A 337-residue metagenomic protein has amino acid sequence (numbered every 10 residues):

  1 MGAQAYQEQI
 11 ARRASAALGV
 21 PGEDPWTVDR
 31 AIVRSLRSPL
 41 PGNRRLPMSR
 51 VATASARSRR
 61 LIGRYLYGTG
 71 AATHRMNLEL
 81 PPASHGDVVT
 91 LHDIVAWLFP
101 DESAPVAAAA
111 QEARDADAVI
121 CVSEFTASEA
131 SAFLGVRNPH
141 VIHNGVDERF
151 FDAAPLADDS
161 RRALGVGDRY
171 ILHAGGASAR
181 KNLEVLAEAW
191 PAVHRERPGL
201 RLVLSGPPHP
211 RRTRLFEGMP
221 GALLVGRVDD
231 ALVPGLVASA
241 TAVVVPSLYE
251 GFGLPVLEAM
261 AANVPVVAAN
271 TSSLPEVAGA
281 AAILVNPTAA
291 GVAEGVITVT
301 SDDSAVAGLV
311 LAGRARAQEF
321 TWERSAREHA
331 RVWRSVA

Functional and structural regions predicted by a protein language model:
M1-A337: Carbohydrate transferase catalytic cores enriched for Leloir-type hexosyltransferases
